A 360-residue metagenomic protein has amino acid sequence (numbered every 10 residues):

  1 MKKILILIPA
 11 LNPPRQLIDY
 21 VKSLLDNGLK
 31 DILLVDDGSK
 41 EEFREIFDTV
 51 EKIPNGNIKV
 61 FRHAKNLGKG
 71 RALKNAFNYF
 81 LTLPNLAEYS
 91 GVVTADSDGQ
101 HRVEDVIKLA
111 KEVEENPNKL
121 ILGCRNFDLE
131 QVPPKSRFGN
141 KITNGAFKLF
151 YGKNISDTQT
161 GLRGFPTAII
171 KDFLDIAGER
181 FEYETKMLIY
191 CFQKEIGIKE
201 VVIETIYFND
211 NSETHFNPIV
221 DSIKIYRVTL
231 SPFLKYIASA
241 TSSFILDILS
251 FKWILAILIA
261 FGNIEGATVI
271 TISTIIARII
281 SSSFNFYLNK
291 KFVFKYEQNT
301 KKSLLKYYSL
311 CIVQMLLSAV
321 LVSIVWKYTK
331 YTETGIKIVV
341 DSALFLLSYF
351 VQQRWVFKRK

Functional and structural regions predicted by a protein language model:
K3-L5, D31, K186: Cell-envelope/extracellular polymer assembly enzymes that use nucleotide-activated donors
N12-D26: Short, well-formed alpha-helical segments that are part of the catalytic scaffolds of diverse glycosyltransferases
D36-F47, K65, G99: A conserved acidic beta->alpha catalytic loop
F47-A87, G91: Conserved donor nucleotide-binding strand/loop of the catalytic core
K65, R71-F80, Y89, V103-F181 (+2 more regions): Acceptor/aglycone-binding surface of glycosyltransferases and processive sugar-polymer synthases
N154, I176-E179, L188-I206: Catalytic donor-sugar/metal-binding loop of nucleotide-sugar-dependent glycosyltransferases
K199-N217, K295: Active-site donor/metal-binding and catalytic loop motifs of nucleotide-sugar-dependent glycosylation enzymes
